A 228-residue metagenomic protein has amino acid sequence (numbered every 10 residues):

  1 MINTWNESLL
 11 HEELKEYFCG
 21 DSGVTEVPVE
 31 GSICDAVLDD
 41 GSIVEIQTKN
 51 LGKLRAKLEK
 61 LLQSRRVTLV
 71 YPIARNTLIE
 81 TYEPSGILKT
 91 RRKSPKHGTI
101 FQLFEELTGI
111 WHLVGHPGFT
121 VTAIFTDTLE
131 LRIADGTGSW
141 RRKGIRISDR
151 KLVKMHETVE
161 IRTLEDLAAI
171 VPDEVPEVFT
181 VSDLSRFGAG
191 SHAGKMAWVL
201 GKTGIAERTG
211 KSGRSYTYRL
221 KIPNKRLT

Functional and structural regions predicted by a protein language model:
M1-I33, G109: Acidic-basic catalytic patches of nuclease active cores, encompassing PD-(D/E)XK and other metal-cofactor nuclease
L14, C34-N50, L54, L61: Conserved catalytic cores of phosphodiester-cleaving nucleases, focusing on short active-site segments
T48-F125: Catalytic cores of nucleic-acid endonucleases
T137-V175, P223-R226: Short alpha-helical segments that sit at the start of domains
E174-G188: Short acidic, hydrophobic short linear motifs in intrinsically disordered regions
G188-K202: Short amphipathic alpha-helical interaction segments
G201-S212: A short, conserved structural fragment
K211-T228: Short, cationic-aromatic polyanion-contact patches
